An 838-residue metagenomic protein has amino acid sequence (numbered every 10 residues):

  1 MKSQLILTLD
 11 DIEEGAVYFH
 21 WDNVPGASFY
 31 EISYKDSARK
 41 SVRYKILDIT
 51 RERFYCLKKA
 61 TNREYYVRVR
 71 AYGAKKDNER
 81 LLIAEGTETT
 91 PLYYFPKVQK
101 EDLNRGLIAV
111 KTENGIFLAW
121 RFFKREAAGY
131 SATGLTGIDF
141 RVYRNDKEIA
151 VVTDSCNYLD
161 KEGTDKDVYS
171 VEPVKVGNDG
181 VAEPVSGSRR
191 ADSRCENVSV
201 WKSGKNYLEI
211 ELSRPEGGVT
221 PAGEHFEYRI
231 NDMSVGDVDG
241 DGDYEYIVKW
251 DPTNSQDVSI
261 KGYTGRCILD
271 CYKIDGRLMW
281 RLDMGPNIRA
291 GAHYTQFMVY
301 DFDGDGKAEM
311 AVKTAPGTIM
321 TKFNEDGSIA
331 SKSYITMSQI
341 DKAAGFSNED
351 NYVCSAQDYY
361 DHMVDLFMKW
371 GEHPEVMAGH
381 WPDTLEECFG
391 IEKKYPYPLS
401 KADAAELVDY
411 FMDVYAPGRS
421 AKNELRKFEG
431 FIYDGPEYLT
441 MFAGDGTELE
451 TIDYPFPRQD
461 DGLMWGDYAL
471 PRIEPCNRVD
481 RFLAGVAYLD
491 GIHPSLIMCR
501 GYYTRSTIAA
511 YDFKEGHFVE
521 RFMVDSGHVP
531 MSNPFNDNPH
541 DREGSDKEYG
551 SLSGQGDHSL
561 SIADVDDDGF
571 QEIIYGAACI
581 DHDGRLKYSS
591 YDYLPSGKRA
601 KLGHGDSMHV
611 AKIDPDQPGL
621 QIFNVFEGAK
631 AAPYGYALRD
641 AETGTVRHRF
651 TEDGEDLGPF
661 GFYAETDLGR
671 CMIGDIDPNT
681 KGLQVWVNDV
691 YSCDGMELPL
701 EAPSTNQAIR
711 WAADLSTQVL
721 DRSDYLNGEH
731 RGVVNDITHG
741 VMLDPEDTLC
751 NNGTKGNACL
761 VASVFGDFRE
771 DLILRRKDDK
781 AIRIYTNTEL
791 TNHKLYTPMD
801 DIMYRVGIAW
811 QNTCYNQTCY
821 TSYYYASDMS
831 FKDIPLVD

Functional and structural regions predicted by a protein language model:
M1-G26, N78-Y130, S186-K202: Pro/Thr/Ser/Gly-rich low-complexity, intrinsically disordered linker/stalk tracts
M1-Q4, V24, Y34, A38 (+4 more regions): Mature, Sec-exported extracytoplasmic domains of Gram-positive
S3-L5, L9-H20, F29, Y34 (+6 more regions): Intrinsically disordered, low-complexity terminal and linker regions enriched in polar/acidic and proline-rich content
D22-P25, K59-T61, K111-T112, F122-K124 (+3 more regions): Non-cytosolic beta-sheet module surface loops
F29-N62, A74, A119-K166, G177: Recognizes extended acidic, P/S/T-rich segments that occur within or adjacent to Ig-like beta-sandwich modules
Y66-Y72, S170-V174: Extracellular recognition modules
K100-D102, A127, R141, V151-S155 (+1 more regions): Beta-propeller-forming repeat regions
